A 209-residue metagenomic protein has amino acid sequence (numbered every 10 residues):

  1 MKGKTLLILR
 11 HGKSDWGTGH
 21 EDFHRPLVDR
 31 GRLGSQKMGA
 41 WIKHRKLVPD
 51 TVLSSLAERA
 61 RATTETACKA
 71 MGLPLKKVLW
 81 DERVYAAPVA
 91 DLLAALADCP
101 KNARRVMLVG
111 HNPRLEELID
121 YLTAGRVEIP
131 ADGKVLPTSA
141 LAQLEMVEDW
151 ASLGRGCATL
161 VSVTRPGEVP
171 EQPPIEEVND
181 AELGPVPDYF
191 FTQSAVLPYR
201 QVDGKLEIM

Functional and structural regions predicted by a protein language model:
K2, R10, D50-M71, V147-N179: Conserved histidine-centered catalytic loops in small-molecule metabolism enzymes
K2-V84, V127-E128: Active-site-proximal alpha-helix that buttresses catalytic centers in soluble enzyme cores
G19-F23, Q201-M209: Conserved Nudix-box catalytic region and its N-terminal flanking loop in Nudix hydrolases and closely related
V84-L96: Short alpha-helix plus adjacent loop in nuclease-associated cores
A103-L122: A glycine-rich beta-strand to alpha-helix segment that forms a phosphate/ribose-binding loop at ligand/cofactor sites
T123-T159: Domain-level recognition of soluble alpha/beta enzyme cores, biased toward histidine phosphatases/phosphomutases
P173-L197: Acidic, metal-coordinating catalytic segment for phosphate/diphosphate chemistry, firing primarily on the Nudix
